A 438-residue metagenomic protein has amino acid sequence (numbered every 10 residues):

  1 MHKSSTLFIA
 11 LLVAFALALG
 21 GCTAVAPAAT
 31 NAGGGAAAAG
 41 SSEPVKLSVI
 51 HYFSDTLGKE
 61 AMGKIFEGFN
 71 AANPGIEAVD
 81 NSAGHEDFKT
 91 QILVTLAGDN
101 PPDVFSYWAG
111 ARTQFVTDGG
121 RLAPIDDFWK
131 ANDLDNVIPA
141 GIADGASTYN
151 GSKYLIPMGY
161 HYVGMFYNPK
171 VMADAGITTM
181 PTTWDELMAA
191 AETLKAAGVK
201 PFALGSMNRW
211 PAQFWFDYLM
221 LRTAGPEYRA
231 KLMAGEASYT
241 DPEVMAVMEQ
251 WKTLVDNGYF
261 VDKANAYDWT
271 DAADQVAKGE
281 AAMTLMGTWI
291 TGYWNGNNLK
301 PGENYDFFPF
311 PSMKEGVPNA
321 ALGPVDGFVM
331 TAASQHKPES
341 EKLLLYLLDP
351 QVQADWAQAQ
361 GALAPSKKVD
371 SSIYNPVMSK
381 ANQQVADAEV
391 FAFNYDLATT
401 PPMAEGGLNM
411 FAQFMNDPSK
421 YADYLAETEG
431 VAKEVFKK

Functional and structural regions predicted by a protein language model:
M1-S48, A71, G430-K438: Short, low-complexity disordered leader/linker segments with a strong preference for bacterial N-terminal type II
P27, Y149-M158, V163, M188-A237 (+1 more regions): Extracytoplasmic/periplasmic solute-binding protein
A39, G110-V163, M188, W215 (+5 more regions): Hinge/lid segment of periplasmic solute-binding proteins
E67, A71-A72, A175, E249 (+2 more regions): Extracytoplasmic/periplasmic substrate-recognition and gating elements
E67-A140, T148, A173-T182, E280-M283 (+2 more regions): Extracytoplasmic "Venus flytrap"/periplasmic binding protein-like
E77, A173, K195, D387-K438: Conserved C-terminal helix/tail region of periplasmic/extracytoplasmic solute-binding proteins
A140, A146, F308-P309, A357-G406 (+2 more regions): Long, aromatic- and glycine/proline-rich binding clefts that accommodate carbohydrate-like moieties
A191-T193, A234-A264: Glycine-centered hinge/linker elements that transmit conformational signals in sensory and ligand-binding systems
